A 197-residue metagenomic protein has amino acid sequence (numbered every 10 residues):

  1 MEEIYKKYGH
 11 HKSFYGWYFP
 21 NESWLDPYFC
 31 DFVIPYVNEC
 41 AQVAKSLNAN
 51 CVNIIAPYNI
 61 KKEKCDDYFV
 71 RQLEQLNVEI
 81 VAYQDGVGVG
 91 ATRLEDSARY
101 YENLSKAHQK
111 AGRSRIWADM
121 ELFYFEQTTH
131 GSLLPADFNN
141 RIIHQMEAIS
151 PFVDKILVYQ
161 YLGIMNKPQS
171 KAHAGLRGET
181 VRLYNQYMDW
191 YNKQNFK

Functional and structural regions predicted by a protein language model:
M1-K6, N38-C40, N59-L73, S97-A107 (+1 more regions): Alpha-helical scaffolding within the catalytic cores of extracellular/periplasmic polymer-degrading hydrolases
E2-D31, K155-L157: Active-site groove signature of glycoside hydrolases
Y8-K12, Q75-L76, K110-A111: Extracellular/periplasmic catalytic domains that process cell-envelope and extracellular macromolecules
Y15, D85-G90, K110-K197: Substrate-binding cleft of secreted/luminal carbohydrate-active enzymes
Y15-E22, V37-D67, Y83-Q84, Q109-Q127 (+1 more regions): Aromatic-lined carbohydrate-recognition surfaces of secreted/lumenal glycan-active proteins
W24-V33, P57-D66, G86-R99, F125-Q127 (+2 more regions): Acidic-and-aromatic substrate-binding clefts and catalytic sites of carbohydrate-active enzymes
V33-V37, V78: Conserved N-terminal glycine/acidic-rich loop preference
Q75-V81, F152-V153: Glycine-enriched alpha-helix->loop->beta-strand junction motifs that scaffold or abut catalytic
